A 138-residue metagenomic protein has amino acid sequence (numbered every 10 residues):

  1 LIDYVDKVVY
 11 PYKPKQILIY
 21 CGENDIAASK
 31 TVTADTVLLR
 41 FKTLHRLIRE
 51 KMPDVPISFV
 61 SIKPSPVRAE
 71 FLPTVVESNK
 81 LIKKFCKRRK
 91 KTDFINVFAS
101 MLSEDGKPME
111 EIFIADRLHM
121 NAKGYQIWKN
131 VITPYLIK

Functional and structural regions predicted by a protein language model:
D3-K138: Alpha-helical cap/lid subdomain in secreted, periplasmic, or secretory-pathway luminal O-acyl-processing enzymes
